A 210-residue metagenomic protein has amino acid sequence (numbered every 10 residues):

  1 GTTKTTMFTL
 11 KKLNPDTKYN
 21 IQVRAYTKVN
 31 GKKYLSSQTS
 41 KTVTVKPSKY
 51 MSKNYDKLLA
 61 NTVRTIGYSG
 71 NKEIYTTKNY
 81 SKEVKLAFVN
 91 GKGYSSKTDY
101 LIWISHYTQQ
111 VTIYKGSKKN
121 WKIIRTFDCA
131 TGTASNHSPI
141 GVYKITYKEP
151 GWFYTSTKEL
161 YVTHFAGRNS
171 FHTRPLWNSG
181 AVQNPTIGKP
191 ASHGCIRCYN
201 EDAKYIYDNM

Functional and structural regions predicted by a protein language model:
G1-K4: Short beta-strand segments within Ig-like beta-sandwich modules, predominantly Fibronectin type-III
F8, T17, Q109, N169: Glycine-centered loop/turn positions within well-structured domains that cap or flank conserved ligand/cofactor-binding
L10-G31: Beta-strand-rich modules
K11, K46-S48, A130-G132, A166: A structural detector for beta-sheet-dominated domains
I21, V111-I113, F171-T173: Short hydrophobic/aromatic-rich beta-strand segments that constitute the beta-sheet cores of beta-sandwich/beta-barrel
K28-K53: Extracellular fibronectin type III
Y50-K148, Y161-V162: Cell wall/extracellular polymer interaction/catalysis modules
N54-L59, K78-N79, K92-S95, N136-I140 (+1 more regions): Exported/periplasmic cell-wall-interacting domains
